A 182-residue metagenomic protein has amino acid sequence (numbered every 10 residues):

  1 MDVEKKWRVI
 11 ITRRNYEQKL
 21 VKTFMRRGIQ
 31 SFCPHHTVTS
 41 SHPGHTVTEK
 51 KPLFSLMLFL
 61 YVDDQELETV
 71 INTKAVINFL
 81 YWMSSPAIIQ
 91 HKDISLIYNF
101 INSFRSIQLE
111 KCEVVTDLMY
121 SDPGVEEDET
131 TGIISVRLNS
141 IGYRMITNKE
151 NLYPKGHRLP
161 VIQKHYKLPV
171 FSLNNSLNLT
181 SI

Functional and structural regions predicted by a protein language model:
M1-D117, E126-E127, G132-I182: Acidic-enriched and Gly/Ser
S121-P123: A conserved acidic, glycine/proline-rich C-terminal tail/linker
